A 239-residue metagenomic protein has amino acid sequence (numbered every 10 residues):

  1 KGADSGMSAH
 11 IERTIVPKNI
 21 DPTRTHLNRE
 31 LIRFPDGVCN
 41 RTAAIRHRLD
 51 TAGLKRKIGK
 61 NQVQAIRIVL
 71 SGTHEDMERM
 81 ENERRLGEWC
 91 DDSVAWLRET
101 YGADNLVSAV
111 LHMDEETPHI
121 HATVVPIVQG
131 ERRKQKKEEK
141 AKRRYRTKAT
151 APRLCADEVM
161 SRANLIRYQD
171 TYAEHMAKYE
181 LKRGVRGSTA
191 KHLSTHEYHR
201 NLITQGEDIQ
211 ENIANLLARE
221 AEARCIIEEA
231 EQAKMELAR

Functional and structural regions predicted by a protein language model:
K1-R239: N-terminal nicking endonuclease/strand-transfer module with a His-rich metal-binding environment and a catalytic Tyr
